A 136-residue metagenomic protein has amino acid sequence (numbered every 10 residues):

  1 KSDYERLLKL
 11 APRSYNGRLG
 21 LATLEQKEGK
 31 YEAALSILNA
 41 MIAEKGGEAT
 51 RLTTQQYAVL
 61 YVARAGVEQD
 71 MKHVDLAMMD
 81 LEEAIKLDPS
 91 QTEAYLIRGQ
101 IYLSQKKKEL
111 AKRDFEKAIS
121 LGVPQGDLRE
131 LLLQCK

Functional and structural regions predicted by a protein language model:
R6-K9, A40-A43, M79-K86, I119-S120: Conserved structural position within tetratricopeptide repeats
A43-Q55: Flexible helix-coil transition and linker loops at the boundaries of alpha-helical arrays
Q55, E109-K136: Terminal, low-structured helical/coil segments at or just beyond the last alpha-helical repeat
